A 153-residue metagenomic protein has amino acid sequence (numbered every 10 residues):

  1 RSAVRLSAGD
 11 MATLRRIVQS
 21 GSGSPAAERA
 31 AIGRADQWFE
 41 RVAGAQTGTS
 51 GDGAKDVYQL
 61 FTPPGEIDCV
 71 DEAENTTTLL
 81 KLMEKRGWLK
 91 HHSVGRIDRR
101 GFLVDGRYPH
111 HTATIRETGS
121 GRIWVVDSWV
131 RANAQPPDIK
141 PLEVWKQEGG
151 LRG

Functional and structural regions predicted by a protein language model:
R1-A26, D52-T62: Acidic/histidine-rich, surface-exposed loop or edge segments in extracytoplasmic proteins
G9-A12, A26-G33, Q37, S120: Generic alpha-helical secondary structure signal
A31-H92: Mid-length scaffold segments of soluble, non-membrane domains
V57-P64, D68, V94, D98-Y108 (+1 more regions): Short alpha-helical interface elements
K81-W145: Hydrophobic/aromatic-rich core segments of domains that either
W145-G153: Low-complexity, Gly/Ser/Thr/Pro-rich intrinsically disordered linker/tail segments
